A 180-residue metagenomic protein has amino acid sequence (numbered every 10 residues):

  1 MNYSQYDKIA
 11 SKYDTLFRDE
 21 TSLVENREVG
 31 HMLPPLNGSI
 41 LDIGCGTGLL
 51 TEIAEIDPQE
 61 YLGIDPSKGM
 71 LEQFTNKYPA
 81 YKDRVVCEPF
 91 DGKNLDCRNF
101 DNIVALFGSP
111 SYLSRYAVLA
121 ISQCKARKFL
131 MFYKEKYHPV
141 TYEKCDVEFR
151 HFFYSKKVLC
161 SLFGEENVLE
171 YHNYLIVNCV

Functional and structural regions predicted by a protein language model:
M1-P35: Conserved class I S-adenosyl-L-methionine
N37-G46: Conserved class I S-adenosyl-L-methionine
T47-G92: Class I SAM-dependent methyltransferase SAM/SAH-binding core
L95-N102: A short acidic, Gly/Pro-enriched loop at the edge of an enzyme's catalytic core that lines a small-molecule cofactor
V104-F107: Residues lining the SAM
S111-Q123: A short, conserved alpha-helix within the catalytic core of class I
F129-F149: Conserved class I S-adenosyl-L-methionine
F149-E166: Short alpha-helix
